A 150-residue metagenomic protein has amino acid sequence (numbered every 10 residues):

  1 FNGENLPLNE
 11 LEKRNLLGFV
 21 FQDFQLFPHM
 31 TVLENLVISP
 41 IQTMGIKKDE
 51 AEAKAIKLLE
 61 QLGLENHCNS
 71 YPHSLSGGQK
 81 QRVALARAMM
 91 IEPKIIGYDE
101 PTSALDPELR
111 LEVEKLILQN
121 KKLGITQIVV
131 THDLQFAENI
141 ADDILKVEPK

Functional and structural regions predicted by a protein language model:
F1-G18, K48, K122: ABC ATPase NBD coupling module
M30-I38: Short coil-to-helix segment of the ABC ATPase nucleotide-binding domain corresponding to the Q-loop/switch region
S70-H73, I91, L123: Conserved signature/switch motifs of ABC ATPase nucleotide-binding domains
L85: Hydrophobic anchor residue at the start of the ABC signature
I96-D99: Catalytic Walker B motif of ABC-type/P-loop ATPase nucleotide-binding domains
P107-L109: Helix N-cap at the start of a conserved alpha-helix in ABC-type nucleotide-binding domains
T131-H132: H-loop/switch region of ABC-family ATPase nucleotide-binding domains
